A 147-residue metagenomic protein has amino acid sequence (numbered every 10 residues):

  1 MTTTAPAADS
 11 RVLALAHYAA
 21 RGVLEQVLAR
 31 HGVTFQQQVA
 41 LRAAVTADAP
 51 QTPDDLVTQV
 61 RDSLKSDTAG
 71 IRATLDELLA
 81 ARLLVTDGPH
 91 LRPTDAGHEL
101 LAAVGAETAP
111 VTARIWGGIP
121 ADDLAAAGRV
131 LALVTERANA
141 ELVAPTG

Functional and structural regions predicted by a protein language model:
M1, Q51, A125, R129-G147: C-terminal regulatory/oligomerization modules of transcriptional regulators
M1-Q38: N-terminal leader segment of winged-helix/HTH proteins
T3-P6, P89-T94, G147: Membrane-interacting alpha-helical segments
A20, V104-I119, V134-P145: Alpha-helical linker/hinge and terminal dimerization helices associated with HTH transcriptional regulators
V23-G70, L75: N-terminal helix-turn-helix DNA-binding core of bacterial DNA-binding proteins
A44-V45, T94, G128, T135: Generic structural concept
A73-R129: Charged, amphipathic alpha-helical coiled-coil/dimerization segments
